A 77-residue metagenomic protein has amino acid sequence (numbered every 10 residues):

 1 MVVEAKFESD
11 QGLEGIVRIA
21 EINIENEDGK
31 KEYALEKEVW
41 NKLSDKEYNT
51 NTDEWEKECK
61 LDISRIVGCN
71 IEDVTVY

Functional and structural regions predicted by a protein language model:
M1-W40: N-terminal acidic leader/helix
E25-V67: Acidic, low-complexity, intrinsically disordered interaction modules
T75-Y77: Solvent-exposed beta-strand sheet faces enriched in polar/charged residues
